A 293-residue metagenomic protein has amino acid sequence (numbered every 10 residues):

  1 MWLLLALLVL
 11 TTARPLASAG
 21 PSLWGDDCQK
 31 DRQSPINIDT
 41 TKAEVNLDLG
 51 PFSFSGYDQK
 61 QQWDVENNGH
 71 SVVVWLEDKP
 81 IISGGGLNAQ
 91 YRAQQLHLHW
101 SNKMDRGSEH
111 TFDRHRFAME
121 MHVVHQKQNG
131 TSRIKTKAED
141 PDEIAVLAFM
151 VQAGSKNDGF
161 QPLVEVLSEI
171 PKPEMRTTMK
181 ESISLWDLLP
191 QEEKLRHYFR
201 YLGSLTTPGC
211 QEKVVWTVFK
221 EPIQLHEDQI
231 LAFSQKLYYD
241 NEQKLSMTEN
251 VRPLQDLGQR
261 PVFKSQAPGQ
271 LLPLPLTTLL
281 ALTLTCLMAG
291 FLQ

Functional and structural regions predicted by a protein language model:
M1-Q293: Alpha-carbonic anhydrase
